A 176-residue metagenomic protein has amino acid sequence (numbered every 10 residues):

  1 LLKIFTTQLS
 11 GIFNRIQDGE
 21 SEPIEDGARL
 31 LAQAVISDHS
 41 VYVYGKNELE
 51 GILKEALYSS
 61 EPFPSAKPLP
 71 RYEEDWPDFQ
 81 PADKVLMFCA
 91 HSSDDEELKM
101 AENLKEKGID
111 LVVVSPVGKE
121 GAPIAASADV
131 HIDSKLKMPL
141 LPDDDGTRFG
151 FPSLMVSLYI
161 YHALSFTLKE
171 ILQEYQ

Functional and structural regions predicted by a protein language model:
L1, P23-D26, E48, V156: Short, contiguous, pocket-lining structural segments that sit at or immediately flank catalytic/ligand-binding sites
L1-D18: Generic N-terminal amphipathic, Lys/Arg-enriched alpha-helix
K3, T7, E22-E25, D95: Generic alpha-helical secondary structure signal
S10-N14, L140, K169-Q176: Internal, active-site/partner-interface "lid" segment
F13-P23, V85-D94: Short, glycine-rich nucleotide/cofactor-binding loops
N14, R29-Q33, E102: Surface-exposed alpha-helical segments enriched in charged/polar residues
G19-I36: A short, well-structured juxtamembrane/interface segment
H39-S40, K46-K169: Glycine-rich phosphate-binding loops that contact phosphosugars or nucleotide phosphates
